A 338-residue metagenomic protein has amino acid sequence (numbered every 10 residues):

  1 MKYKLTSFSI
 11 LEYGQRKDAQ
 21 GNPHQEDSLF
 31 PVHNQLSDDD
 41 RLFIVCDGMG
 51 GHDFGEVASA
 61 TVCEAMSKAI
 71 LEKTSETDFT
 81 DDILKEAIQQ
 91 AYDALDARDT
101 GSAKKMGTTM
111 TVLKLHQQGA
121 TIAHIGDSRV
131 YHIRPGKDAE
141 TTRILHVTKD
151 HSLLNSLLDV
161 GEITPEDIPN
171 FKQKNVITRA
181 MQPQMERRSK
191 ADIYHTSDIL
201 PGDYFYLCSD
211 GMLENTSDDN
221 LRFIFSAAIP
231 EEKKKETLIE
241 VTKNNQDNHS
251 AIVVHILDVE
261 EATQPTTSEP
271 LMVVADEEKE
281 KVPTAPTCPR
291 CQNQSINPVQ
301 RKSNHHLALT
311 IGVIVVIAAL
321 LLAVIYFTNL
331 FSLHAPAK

Functional and structural regions predicted by a protein language model:
M1-L71, T100-Y131, M185-S197, T216-S217 (+1 more regions): N-terminal entry segment of metal-dependent catalytic domains or homologous docking segments
K2, L145-P201, E260: Conserved, helical-rich catalytic subdomain that frames metal- and/or nucleotide-binding sites in enzyme alpha/beta
Q35-D40, G136-R143, E261-A262: Short, solvent-exposed loop/turn segments that connect beta-strands within catalytic domains and beta-strand-rich
S37, F171, N245-Q246: Short flexible coil/turn linkers enriched for glycine and charged/polar residues that connect secondary-structure
E64-T100, R222-N244: Helix-loop-helix
V112-L115, H132-P135, V253-L257: Short hydrophobic alpha-helical segments used for membrane anchoring or interfacial signaling
I122-H124, I144-T148, A262-P265: Amphipathic coiled-coil signal-relay and dimerization helices
Q182, R188-C208, M212-A337: C-terminal catalytic subdomain
